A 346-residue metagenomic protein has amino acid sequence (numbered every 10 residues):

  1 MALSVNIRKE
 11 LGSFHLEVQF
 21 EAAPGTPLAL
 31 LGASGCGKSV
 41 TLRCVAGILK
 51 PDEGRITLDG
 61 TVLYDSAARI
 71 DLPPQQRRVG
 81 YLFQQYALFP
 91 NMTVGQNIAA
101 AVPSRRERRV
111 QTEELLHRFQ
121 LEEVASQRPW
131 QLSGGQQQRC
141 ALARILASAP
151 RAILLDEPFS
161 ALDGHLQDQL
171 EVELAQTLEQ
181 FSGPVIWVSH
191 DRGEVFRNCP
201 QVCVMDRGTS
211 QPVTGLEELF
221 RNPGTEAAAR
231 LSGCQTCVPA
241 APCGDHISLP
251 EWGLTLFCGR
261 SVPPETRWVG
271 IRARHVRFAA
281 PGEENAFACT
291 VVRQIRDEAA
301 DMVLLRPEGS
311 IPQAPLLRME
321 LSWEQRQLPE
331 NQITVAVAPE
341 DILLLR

Functional and structural regions predicted by a protein language model:
V5-A33, S39-K50, V62, Q235-C237 (+1 more regions): Non-catalytic connector elements of ABC transporters
T61-D65, E107-V124, Q176: Conserved ABC ATPase "signature" region
L63-G80, S104, L219, P223: ABC ATPase NBD coupling module
R128-L132, Q136-Q138: Conserved ABC ATPase signature
A147-R151: A short, proline-enriched helix->beta-strand linker immediately N-terminal to the Walker B motif in ABC-type P-loop
I153-E157: Catalytic Walker B motif of ABC-type/P-loop ATPase nucleotide-binding domains
E179, S189-G253: Internal alpha/beta loop-helix hairpins
